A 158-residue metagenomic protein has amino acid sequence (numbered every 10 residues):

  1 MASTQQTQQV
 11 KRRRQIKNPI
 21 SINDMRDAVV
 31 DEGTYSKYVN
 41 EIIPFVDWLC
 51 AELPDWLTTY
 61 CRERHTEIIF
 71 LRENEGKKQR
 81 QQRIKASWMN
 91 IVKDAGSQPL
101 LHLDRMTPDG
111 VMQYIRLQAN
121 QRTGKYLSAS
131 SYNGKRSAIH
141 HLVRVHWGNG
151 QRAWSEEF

Functional and structural regions predicted by a protein language model:
M1-F158: Extended, non-catalytic subsegments within catalytic or DNA/protein-binding/adaptor domains
